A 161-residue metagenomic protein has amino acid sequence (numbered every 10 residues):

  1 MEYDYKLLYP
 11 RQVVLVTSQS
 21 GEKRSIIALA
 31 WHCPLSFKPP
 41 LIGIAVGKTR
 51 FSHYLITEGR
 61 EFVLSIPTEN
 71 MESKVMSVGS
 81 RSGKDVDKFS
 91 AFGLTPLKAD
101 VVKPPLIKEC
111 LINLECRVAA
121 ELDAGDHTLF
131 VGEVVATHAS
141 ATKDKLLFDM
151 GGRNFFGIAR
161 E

Functional and structural regions predicted by a protein language model:
M1-E161: Basic, polyanion-binding surface patches
